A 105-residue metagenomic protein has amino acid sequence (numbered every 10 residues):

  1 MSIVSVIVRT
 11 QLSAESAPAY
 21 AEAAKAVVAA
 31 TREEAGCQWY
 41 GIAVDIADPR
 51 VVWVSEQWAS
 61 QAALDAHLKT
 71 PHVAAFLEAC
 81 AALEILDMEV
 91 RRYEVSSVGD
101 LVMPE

Functional and structural regions predicted by a protein language model:
S2, I42-R50, E78-E105: Glycine-rich beta-strand-turn "strand-cap" elements at beta-sheet edges
V4-Q11, G41-L68: Short, well-ordered beta-strand segments in beta-rich or mixed alpha/beta enzyme and ligand-binding folds
V4-Q38, I42: N-terminal first-folded block
P18-Y20, R50-V52, L64, D100-V102: Short acidic, gly/pro-rich beta-turn/loop elements at beta-sheet edges and active-site/ligand-binding grooves
A26-Q38, Q57-R91: An amphipathic, aromatic/His-enriched active-site/gating alpha helix that lines ligand/cofactor pockets
